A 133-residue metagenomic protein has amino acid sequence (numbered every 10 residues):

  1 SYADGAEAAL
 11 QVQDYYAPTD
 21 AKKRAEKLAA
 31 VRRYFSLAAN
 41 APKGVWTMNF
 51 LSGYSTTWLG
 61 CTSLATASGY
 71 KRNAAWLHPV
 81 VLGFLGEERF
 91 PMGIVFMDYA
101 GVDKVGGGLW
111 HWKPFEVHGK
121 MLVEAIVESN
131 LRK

Functional and structural regions predicted by a protein language model:
S1-K133: Catalytic cores of phosphodiester-bond hydrolases, prominently lipid phosphodiesterases
